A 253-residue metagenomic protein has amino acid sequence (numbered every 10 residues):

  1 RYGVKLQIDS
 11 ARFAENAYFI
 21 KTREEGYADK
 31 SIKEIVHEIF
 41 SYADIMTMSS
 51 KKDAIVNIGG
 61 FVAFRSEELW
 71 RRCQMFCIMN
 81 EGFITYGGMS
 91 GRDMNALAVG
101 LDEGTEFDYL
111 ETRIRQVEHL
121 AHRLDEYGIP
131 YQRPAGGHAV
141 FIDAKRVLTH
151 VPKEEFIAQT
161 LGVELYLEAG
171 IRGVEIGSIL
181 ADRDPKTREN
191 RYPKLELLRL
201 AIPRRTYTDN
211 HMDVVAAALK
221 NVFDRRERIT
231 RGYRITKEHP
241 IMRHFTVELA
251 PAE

Functional and structural regions predicted by a protein language model:
R1-I129, P152: Conserved PLP-enzyme active-site core in the AAT-like
G3-Q7, I45, A139, G173 (+1 more regions): Structural preference for beta-strand elements that scaffold enzyme active sites
Q7, G104, E168, L180-E253: PLP-dependent enzyme catalytic core of the Aspartate aminotransferase-like
K52-A54, S66-L69, D102-G104, G137-H138 (+3 more regions): Short, glycine-/Ser/Thr-/acidic-enriched flexible segments
R71, T149-I157, R205-V214: Short, conserved charged micro-motifs
Q74-C77, M94-E103, H138-V147, Y192-R199 (+1 more regions): Short acidic (Asp/Glu) and glycine-rich catalytic loops that position anionic groups and cofactors
Q116-E118, Q132-A144: Conserved glycine-rich beta-strand-loop-beta hairpin in the small C-terminal domain of fold type I
K145-R172, K186-P193: Active-site loop ensemble at the mouth of alpha/beta enzyme cores that anchors a bound cofactor
